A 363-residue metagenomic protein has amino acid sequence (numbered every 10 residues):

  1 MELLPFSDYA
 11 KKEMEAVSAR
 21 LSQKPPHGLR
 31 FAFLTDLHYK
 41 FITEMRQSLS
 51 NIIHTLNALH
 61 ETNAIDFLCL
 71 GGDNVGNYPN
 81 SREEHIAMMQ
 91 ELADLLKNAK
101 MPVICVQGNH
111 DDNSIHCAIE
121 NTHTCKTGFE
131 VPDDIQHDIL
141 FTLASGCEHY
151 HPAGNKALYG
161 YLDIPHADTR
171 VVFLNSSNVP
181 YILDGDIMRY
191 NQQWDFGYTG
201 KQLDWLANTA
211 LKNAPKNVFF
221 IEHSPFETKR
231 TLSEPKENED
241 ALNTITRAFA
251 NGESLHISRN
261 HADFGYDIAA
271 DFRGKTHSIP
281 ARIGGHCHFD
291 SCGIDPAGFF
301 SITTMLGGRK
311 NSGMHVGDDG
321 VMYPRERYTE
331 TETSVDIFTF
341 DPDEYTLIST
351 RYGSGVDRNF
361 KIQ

Functional and structural regions predicted by a protein language model:
M1-I86: N-terminal active-site segment of His-dependent metallophosphoesterases
Y9-E15, P79-W205, N251, I294-A297 (+3 more regions): Extended active-site neighborhood of metal-dependent phosphoesterases/phosphodiesterases
H27-R30, N63-F67, N98-I104, A167-R170 (+3 more regions): Loop/turn elements at helix/coil->beta-strand transitions in domains of secreted/extracellular proteins
G28-F41, D168-I182, I221, F299-L306 (+1 more regions): Active-site-proximal beta-strand elements of phosphoester/diester hydrolases
D36, L68, D73, G108 (+4 more regions): Divalent metal-coordination and catalytic microenvironments
K40-I42, G76-P79, C105-C117, V179-D184 (+4 more regions): Active-site environment of divalent metal-dependent phosphoester hydrolases
H85, N178-L203, L211-P280: Active-site-proximal segments of metal-dependent phosphoesterases and phosphodiesterases across multiple
E234-D341: Conserved beta-sheet core of the metallophosphoesterase superfamily
